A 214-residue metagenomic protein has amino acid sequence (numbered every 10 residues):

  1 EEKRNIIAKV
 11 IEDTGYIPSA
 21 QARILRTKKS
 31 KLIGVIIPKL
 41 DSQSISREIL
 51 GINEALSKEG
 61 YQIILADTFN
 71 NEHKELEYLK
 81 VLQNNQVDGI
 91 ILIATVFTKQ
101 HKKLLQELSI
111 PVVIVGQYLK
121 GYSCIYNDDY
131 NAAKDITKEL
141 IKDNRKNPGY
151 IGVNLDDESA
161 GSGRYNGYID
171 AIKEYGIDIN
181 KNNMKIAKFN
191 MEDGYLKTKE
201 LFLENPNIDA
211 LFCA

Functional and structural regions predicted by a protein language model:
E1-K31: N-terminal helix-turn-helix DNA-binding module of bacterial transcription factors
E2, S46-E48, E77, S162-G163 (+1 more regions): Generic recognition of short, well-ordered alpha-helical segments
N5, K9-T14, E54-E59, Q83 (+2 more regions): Bacterial carbohydrate/catabolite-sensing allosteric modules
A20, T27-K138, K142, L201-L203 (+1 more regions): Alpha-helical recognition/docking segments in bacterial nutrient-uptake and carbohydrate-utilization systems
